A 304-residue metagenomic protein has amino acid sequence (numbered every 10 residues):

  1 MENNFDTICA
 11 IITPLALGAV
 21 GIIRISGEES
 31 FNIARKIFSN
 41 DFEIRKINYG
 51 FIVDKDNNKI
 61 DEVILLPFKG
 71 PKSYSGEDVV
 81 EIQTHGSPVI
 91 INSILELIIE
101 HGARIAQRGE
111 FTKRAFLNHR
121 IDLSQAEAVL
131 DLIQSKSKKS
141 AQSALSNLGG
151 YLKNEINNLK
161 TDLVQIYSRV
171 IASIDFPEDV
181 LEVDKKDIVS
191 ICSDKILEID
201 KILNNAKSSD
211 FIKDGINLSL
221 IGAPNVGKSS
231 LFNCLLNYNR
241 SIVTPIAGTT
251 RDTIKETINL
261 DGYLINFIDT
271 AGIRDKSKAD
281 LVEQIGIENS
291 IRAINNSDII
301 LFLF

Functional and structural regions predicted by a protein language model:
M1-N4, S30-F31, I44-R45, I60-E62 (+5 more regions): A short linear-motif detector with a strong N-terminal bias
M1-Q142, S146, T161: A glycine-rich (often HGG/GG-containing) alpha/beta subdomain
D6-T7, L17, R24-I25, I37-S39 (+1 more regions): Conserved G1/Walker A P-loop phosphate-binding module
D78-V79, D298-I300: Short, surface-exposed connector motifs at secondary-structure boundaries
L97, L152-L163, L218, G222 (+1 more regions): Short secondary-structure transition/capping segments
G109-L117, N147, Y151, K207-G222: Glycine/charge-rich, flexible interdomain linkers and switch-proximal surface loops that mediate coupling
R120-E198: Long, non-coiled-coil amphipathic alpha-helical linker/lever segments that couple catalytic cores to other domains
F302-F304: Conserved beta-strand segments of the P-loop GTPase G domain that flank and frequently precede/overlap
